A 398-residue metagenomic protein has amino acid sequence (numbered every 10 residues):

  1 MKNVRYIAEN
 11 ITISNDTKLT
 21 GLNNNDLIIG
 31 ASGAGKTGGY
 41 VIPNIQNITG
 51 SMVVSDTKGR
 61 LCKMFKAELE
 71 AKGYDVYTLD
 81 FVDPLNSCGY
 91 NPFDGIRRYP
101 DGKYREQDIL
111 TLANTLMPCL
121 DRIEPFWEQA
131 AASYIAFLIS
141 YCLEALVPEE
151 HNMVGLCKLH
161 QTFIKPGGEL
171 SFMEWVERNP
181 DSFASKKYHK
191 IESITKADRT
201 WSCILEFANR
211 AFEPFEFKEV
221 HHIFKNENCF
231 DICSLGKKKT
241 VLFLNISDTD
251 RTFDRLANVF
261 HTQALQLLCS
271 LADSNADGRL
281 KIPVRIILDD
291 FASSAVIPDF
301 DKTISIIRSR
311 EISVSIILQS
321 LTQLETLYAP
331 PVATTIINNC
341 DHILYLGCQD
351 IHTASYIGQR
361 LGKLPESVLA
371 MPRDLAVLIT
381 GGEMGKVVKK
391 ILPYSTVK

Functional and structural regions predicted by a protein language model:
R5-I13, L22-I312, S355, K363-V387: P-loop NTPase motor domains
K18-L19: Short helix-capping and inter-helix turn/linker motifs at the boundaries of alpha-helical repeat units
D56-K58, I317-L321, C348-Q349, G382: A short beta-strand-to-loop transition that corresponds to the Sensor-1 phosphate-sensing loop of AAA+ P-loop ATPases
I307-T326: Sensor-1/coupling segment of RecA-like P-loop NTPase cores
L324-K398: C-terminal regions of RecA-like/P-loop NTPase motor modules
